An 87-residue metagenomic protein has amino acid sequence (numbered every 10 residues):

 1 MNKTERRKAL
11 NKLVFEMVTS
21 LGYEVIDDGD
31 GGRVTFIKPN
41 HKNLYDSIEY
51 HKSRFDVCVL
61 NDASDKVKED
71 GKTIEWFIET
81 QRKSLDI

Functional and structural regions predicted by a protein language model:
M1-E5, R82-I87: Short intrinsically disordered terminal tails
M1-R33, A63-W76: Negatively charged, low-complexity tracts enriched in Asp/Glu with abundant Ser/Thr
R7-N11, I37, K42, D86: General helical structural elements
V18-D56: Amphipathic, interaction-prone secondary-structure segments
K42-T80, I87: Intrinsically disordered, low-complexity regulatory segments enriched in Ser/Thr/Pro and charged residues
